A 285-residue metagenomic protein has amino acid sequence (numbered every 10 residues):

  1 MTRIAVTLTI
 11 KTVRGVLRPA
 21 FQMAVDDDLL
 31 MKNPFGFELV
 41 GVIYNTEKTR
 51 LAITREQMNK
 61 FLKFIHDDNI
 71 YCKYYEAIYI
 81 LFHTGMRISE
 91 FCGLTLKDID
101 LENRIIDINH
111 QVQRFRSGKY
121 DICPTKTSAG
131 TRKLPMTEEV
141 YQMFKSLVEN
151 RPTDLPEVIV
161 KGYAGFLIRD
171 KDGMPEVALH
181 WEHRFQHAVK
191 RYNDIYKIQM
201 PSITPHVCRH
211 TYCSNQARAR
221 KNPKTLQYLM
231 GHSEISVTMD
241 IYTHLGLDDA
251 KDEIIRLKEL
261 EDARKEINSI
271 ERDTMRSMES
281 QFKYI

Functional and structural regions predicted by a protein language model:
R3-T7, K63-Y74, L134, N150-V158 (+3 more regions): Short, basic (Lys/Arg/His-rich) helix/loop patches that form interaction surfaces in the mid-to-C-terminal regions
I4-T7, K11-G15, D26, L30-L94 (+5 more regions): Basic, Lys/Arg- and aromatic-enriched nucleic-acid-binding interface segment
A5, A52, E90-G93, E176 (+2 more regions): Gram-positive cell-envelope targeting signals
R18-F21, V25, G246, A250: C-terminal flanking helix
L39-V40, G93-T153, I159: Conserved tyrosine-mediated DNA breakage-rejoining catalytic core shared by Y-recombinases
Y44, A52, Q111-R114, M230-R256: Catalytic-site neighborhood detector that most strongly recognizes the C-terminal catalytic loop/helix of tyrosine
D98-I105, K221-I241: Short, polar N-cap/turn motifs at the start of nucleic acid-interacting alpha helices
N103, R114-R116, Y120-T131, E138-V140 (+1 more regions): C-terminal secondary-structure termini that scaffold catalytic or DNA-interacting sites
